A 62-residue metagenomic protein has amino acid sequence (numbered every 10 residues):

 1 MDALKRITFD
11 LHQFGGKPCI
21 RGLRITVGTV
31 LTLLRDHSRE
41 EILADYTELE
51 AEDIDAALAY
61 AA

Functional and structural regions predicted by a protein language model:
M1-G15: Basic, low-complexity segments
T26-A62: Long, charge-rich, low-complexity alpha-helical segments
